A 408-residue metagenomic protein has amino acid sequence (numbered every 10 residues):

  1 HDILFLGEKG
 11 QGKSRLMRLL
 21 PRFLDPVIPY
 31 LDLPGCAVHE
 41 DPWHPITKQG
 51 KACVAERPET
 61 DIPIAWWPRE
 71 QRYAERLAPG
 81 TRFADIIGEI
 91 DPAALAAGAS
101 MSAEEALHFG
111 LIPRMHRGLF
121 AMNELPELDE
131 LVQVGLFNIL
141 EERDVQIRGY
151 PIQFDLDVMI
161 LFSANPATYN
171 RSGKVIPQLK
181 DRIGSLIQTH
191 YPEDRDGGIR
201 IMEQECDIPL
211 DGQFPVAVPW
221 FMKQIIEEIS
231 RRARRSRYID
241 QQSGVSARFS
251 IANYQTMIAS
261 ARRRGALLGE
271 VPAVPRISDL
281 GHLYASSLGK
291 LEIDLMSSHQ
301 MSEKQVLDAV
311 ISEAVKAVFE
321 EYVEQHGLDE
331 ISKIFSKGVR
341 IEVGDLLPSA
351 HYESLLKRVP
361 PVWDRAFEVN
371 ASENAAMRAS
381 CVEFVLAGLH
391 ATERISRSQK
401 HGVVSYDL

Functional and structural regions predicted by a protein language model:
H1, M17-L24, L140, S230 (+2 more regions): Amphipathic alpha-helical interface segments used for dimerization/assembly
H1-D196, D207-Q224, R237-Q241, F319-L408: Conserved ASCE/P-loop NTPase catalytic core
I90, A233, A261-R264, A314 (+1 more regions): Generic structural signal for hydrophobic core residues of well-folded globular domains
M202, I226-S230: Short alpha-helical scaffolding segments that buttress acidic/His motifs in well-ordered protein cores
G212-F221, R232-L307: C-terminal helical "lid" subdomain and adjoining coupling/linker elements of P-loop NTPases
V274-K357: Extended alpha-helical coiled-coil/bundle linker/stalk regions that scaffold oligomerization and domain organization
